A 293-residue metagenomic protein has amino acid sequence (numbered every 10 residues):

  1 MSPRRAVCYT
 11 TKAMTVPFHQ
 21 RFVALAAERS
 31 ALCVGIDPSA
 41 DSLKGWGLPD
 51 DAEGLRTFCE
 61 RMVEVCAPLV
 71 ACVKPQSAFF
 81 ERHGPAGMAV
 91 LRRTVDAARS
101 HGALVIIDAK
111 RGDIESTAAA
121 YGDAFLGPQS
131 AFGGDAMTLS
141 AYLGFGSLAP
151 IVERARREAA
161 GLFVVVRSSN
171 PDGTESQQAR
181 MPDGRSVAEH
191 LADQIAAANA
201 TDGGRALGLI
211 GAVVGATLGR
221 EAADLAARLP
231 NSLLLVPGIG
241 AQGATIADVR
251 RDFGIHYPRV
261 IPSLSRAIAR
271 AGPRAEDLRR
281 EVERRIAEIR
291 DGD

Functional and structural regions predicted by a protein language model:
M14-P75, F80-R93, A97-S100, L104-I106 (+1 more regions): Conserved N-terminal beta1-alpha1 strand-loop-helix module at the mouth
A26-A27, V63-L69, V95-S100, V152-E158 (+2 more regions): Acidic (Asp/Glu)-rich catalytic clusters
E28-L32, P68-A71, H101-A103, G133-D135 (+4 more regions): Short, well-ordered coil/turn segments that N-cap beta-strands
V34, V73, D108, M137 (+2 more regions): Conserved, mostly hydrophobic/aromatic
A40, A109, D113-G211: Conserved anion-binding
R82-A97, I114-A119, L143-R156, T217-L225 (+1 more regions): Active-site-adjacent beta->alpha loops and helix N-cap segments on the catalytic face of soluble alpha/beta enzymes
A212, A216-S263, A267-I268: A C-terminal functional module that forms or caps the active site or interfaces directly with catalytic machinery
V249-R259, I268-D293: C-terminal helical cap(s) of enzyme catalytic domains, especially alpha/beta-barrels
